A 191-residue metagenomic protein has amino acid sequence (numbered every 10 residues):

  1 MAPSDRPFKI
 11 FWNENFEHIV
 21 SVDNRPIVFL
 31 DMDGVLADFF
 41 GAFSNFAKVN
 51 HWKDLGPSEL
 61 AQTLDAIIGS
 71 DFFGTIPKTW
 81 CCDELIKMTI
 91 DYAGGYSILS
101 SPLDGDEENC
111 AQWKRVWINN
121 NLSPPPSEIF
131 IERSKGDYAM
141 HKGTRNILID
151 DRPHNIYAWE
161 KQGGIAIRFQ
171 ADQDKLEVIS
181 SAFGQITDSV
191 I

Functional and structural regions predicted by a protein language model:
R6-S70, K161: Active-site neighborhood of HAD-like aspartate-dependent phosphohydrolases
D31, L99-S101, I149: Short hydrophobic segments within beta-strands
A37-F39, S44-N45, Y96-I98, G105-N109 (+3 more regions): Short catalytic/ligand-binding loop motif for oxyanion handling, primarily in non-cytosolic enzymes, centered on
S58-D65, I167-T187: A short, conserved beta-to-alpha structural element at the edge of catalytic cores that scaffolds binding
F73-K78, C82-K114, I118: Substrate-recognition element of Asp-dependent hydrolases with the DxDx(T/V) motif
W117-F130, Q185-D188: Structural recognition of alpha->loop->beta junctions
I129-H154, W159: Conserved Lys-Pro-Asp/Glu-containing loop-to-beta segment of HAD-superfamily phosphomonoesterases, centered on
I147-S180: Acidic, Mg2+-coordinating phosphoryl-transfer loop and its flanking beta/alpha structural elements, shared across
